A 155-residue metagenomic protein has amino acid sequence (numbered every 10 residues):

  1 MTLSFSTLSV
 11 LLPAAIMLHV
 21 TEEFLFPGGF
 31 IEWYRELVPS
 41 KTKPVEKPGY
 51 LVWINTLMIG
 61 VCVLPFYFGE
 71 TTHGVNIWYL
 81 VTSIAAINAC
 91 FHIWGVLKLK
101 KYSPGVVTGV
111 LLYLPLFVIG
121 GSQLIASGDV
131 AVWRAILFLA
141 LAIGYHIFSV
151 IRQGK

Functional and structural regions predicted by a protein language model:
T2-E23: N-terminal signal-anchor transmembrane alpha helix
M17-F24, A85-V96, I143-K155: Transmembrane alpha-helical segments that form the membrane-embedded catalytic/substrate-channel core of multi-pass
E23-V45, G154: Cytosolic, membrane-interface loops and tails of multi-pass inner-membrane proteins
Y50-F68, I87-N88, L112-F117: Core segments of transmembrane alpha-helices that mediate helix-helix packing or line hydrophobic substrate/ligand
I59-I84, W133-A135: Transmembrane helix-loop-helix
G69-T72, I93-S103, L124-V130: Membrane-interface helix caps and helix-loop-helix hairpins in membrane proteins
S83-H92, S103-Q123, L141-I143: Hydrophobic alpha-helical membrane segments
V118-K155: Terminal transmembrane helical module of multi-pass membrane proteins
